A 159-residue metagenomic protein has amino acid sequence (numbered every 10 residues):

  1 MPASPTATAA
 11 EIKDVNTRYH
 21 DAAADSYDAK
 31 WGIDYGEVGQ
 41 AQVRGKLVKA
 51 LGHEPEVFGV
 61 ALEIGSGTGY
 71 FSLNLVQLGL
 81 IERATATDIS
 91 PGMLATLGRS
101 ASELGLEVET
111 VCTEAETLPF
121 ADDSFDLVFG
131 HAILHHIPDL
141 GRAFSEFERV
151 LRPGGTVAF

Functional and structural regions predicted by a protein language model:
P2-P55, N74: Conserved class I S-adenosyl-L-methionine
F58: Phosphate-coordination loops involved in phosphoryl transfer and adenosine-cofactor binding
L62-I64, T68-T117: Class I SAM-dependent methyltransferase SAM/SAH-binding core
G92, I137-R142: Short N-terminal helix/helix-N-cap motif within the alpha/beta-hydrolase-1
F129: A conserved beta-strand element that flanks and buttresses the S-adenosyl-L-methionine
A132-I133: Short catalytic micro-motifs in class I SAM-dependent methyltransferases
G141-T156: A short glycine-rich, Lys/Arg-flanked "PGG" loop and its adjoining helix->strand segment in the class I
